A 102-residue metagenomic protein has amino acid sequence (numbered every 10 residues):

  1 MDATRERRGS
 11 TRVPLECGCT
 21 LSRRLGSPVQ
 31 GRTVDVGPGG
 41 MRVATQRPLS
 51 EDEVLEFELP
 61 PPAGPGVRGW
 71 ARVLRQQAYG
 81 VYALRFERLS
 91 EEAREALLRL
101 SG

Functional and structural regions predicted by a protein language model:
M1-V36, L98-G102: N-terminal helix initiation/capping motif
G9, G80-G102: C-terminal output/interaction extensions
S10, A44-L49: Short, surface-exposed secondary-structure edge patches
C17-R23, D52-G66: Short conserved beta-strand and strand-loop elements enriched in small hydrophobics with frequent Asp/Gly
R24, P38, Q76-V81: Short, conserved beta-turn/loop elements at beta-strand boundaries and strand-helix junctions
G31-R32, R68-L74: Short beta-strand-centered aromatic/proline hotspots
V36, L74-Q76, L89: Residue-level recognition of beta-strand microenvironments
M41, G69, V81-Y82: Short aromatic-glycine-enriched beta-strand elements
